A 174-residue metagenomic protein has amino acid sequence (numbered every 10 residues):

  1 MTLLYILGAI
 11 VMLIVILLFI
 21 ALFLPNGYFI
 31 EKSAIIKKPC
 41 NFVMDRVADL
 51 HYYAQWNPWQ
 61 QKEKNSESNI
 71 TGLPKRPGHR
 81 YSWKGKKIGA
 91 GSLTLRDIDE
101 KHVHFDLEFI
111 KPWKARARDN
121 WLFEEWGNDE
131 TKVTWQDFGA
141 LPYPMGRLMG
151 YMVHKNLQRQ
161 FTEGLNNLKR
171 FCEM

Functional and structural regions predicted by a protein language model:
L3-L4, M145: Structural motif marking the loop-to-transmembrane transition
L4-P74: Hydrophobic ligand-binding cavity/cleft-lining segments
I35-C40, Q60-S68, E100-A117, R170: Charged, low-complexity, helix/coiled-coil-prone segments
K37-N41, R96-H102, L122-K132, R170-M174: A short, structured loop/turn motif at beta-sheet edges
K38, D45-A48, A90, N156-R159 (+1 more regions): Generic recognition of short, well-ordered alpha-helical interface segments
A54-K64, A90-S92, R96-H104, F138 (+2 more regions): Eukaryotic helix-grip
H79-W126: Structured, soluble extracytoplasmic/luminal domains of envelope-associated proteins
D106-T162, L168-R170: Beta-strand/loop substructures that line and gate deep hydrophobic ligand-binding cavities in soluble
